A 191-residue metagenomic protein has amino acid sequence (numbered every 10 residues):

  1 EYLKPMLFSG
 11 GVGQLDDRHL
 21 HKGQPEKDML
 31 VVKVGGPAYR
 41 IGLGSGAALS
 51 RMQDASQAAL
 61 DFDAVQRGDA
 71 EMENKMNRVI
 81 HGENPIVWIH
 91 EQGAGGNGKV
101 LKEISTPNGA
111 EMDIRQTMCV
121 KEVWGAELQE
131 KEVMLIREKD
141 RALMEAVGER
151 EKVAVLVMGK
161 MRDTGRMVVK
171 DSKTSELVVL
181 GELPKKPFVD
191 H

Functional and structural regions predicted by a protein language model:
E1-Y2, M158: Short, conserved loop-to-beta-strand elements that form functional interface hotspots
Y2-L7, E26-K27, P107, A126-Q129: Short, solvent-exposed loop/turn segments at the edges of secondary structure
L7-D17: Short, structured beta-strand/loop micro-motifs enriched in basic residues and often containing a Trp
D16-L20, C119-K121: Glycine-rich, charged/polar anion/phosphate-binding loops that engage phosphate groups from diverse ligands
Q24, L30-V31, P37-I86, E138-H191: Intein/HINT protein-splicing elements and their conserved insertion hotspots or analogous self-processing inserts
G68-Q129: Active-site-proximal betaalpha loop/short-helix elements that scaffold phosphoryl/nucleotidyl transfer chemistry
P107-G109, Q129-K131, R150-V153, T164: Active-site lining segments that contact anionic ligands and/or coordinate catalytic metals
V133-R137: Short hydrophobic/aromatic beta-strand micro-patches that form the beta-sheet surface supporting nucleotide- or nucleic
